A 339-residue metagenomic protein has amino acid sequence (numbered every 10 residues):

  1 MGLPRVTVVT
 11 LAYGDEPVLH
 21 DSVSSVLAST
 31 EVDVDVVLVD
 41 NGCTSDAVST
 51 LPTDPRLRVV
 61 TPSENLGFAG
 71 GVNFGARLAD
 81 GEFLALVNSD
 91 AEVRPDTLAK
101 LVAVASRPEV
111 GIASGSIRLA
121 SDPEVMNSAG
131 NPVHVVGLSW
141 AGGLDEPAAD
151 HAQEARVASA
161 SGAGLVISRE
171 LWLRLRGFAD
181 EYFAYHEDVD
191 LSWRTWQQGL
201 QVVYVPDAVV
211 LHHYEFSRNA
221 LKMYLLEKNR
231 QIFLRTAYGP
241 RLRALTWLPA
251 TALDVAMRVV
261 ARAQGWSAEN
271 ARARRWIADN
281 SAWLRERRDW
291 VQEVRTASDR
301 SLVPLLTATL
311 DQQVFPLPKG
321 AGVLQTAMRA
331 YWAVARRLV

Functional and structural regions predicted by a protein language model:
R5-T7, D35, D190: Cell-envelope/extracellular polymer assembly enzymes that use nucleotide-activated donors
S24-D33: Short, acidic, metal-binding catalytic loop of nucleotide-sugar glycosyltransferases
S25, D40-V48, E64: A conserved acidic beta->alpha catalytic loop
T61-A79, S89: Glycine-rich, basic loop-to-helix element that forms the pyrophosphate-binding segment of sugar-nucleotide handling
L84: Short aromatic/hydrophobic "clamp" motif used to bind/position activated sugar donors
E92-V133, L138: Conserved donor NDP-sugar-binding/catalytic core segment of glycosyltransferases
A158-V209: A short, conserved alpha-helix in the catalytic core of glycosyltransferases
V202-P304: Active-site-adjacent helix/loop segment of glycosyltransferases that harbors family-specific signature motifs
